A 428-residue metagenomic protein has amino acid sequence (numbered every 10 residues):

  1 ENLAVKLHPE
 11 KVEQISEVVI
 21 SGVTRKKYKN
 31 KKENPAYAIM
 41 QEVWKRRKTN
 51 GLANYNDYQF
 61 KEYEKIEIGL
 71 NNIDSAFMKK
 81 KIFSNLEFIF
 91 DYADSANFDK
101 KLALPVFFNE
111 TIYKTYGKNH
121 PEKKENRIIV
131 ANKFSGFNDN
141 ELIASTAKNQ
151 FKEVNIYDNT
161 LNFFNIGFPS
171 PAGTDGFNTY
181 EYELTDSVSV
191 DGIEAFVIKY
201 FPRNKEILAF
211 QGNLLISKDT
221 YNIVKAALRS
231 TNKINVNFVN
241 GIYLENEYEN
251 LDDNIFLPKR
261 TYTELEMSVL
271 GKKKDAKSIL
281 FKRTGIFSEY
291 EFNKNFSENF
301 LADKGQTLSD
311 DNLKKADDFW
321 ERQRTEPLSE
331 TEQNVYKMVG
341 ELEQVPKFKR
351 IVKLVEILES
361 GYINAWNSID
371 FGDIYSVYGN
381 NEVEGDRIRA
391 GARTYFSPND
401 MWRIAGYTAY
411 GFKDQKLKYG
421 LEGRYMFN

Functional and structural regions predicted by a protein language model:
E1-K32, Y243, T263-V269, D275-A276: Periplasmic N-terminal soluble interaction domains immediately after the signal peptide in Gram-negative
A4, M40, E245, R389-G391 (+1 more regions): Membrane-embedded beta-strand positions in outer-membrane beta-barrel channels/transporters
T24-A195, F201-A209, L270-G379: Structured extracytoplasmic
Y200, A227-N232, I369-N380, A390-G391 (+3 more regions): Transmembrane beta-strand segments that form the barrel wall of outer-membrane beta-barrel proteins
G212-L214, K218, Y243-D253: Extended lipid/amphipathic-ligand handling interfaces
F238-N240, L265-I279, R424-N428: Outer-membrane beta-barrel translocator/channel fold
L251-D253, S397-N399, N428: Outer-membrane beta-barrel channels and translocator barrels
P258, W402-G406, N428: Transmembrane beta-strands of outer-membrane beta-barrel proteins
